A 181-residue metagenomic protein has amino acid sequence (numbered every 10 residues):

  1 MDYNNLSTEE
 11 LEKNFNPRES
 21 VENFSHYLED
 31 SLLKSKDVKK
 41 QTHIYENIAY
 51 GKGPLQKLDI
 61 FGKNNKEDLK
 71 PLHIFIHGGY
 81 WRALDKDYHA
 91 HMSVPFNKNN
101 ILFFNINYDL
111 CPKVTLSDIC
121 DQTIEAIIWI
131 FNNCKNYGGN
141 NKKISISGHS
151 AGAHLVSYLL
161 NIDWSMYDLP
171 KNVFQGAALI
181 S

Functional and structural regions predicted by a protein language model:
N14-E67: N-terminal cap/lid segment of alpha/beta-hydrolase-fold proteins
Q56, L69, N140-K143: Short acidic capping loops at alpha-helix termini that bridge into adjacent secondary structure
L69-G78: Short beta-strand element of the alpha/beta-hydrolase
G79, L102, N107-C111: Short beta-to-alpha linker loops that shape the active-site pocket of alpha/beta-hydrolase fold enzymes
A83-D87, K113-V114: Short N-terminal helix/helix-N-cap motif within the alpha/beta-hydrolase-1
D87-N105: Short amphipathic alpha-helix adjacent to the substrate-entry channel of hydrolases
C120: Helix-loop module immediately N-terminal to the HCX5R catalytic loop in PTP-like cysteine phosphatase domains
E125, F131-S181: Primarily recognizes the serine-hydrolase "nucleophile elbow" in alpha/beta-hydrolase and SGNH/GDSL folds
